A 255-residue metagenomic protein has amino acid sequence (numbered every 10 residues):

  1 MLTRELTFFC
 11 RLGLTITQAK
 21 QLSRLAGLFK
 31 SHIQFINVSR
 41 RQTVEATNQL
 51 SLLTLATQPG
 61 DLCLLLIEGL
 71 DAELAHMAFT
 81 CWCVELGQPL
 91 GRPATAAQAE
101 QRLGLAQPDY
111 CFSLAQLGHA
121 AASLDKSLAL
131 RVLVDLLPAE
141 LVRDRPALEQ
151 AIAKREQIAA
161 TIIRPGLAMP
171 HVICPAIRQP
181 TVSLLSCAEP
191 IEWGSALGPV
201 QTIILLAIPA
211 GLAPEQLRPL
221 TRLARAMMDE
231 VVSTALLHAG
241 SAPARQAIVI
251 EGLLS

Functional and structural regions predicted by a protein language model:
M1-S255: Cytosolic covalent-transfer regions centered on His/Cys nucleophiles that carry phosphoryl or persulfide groups
